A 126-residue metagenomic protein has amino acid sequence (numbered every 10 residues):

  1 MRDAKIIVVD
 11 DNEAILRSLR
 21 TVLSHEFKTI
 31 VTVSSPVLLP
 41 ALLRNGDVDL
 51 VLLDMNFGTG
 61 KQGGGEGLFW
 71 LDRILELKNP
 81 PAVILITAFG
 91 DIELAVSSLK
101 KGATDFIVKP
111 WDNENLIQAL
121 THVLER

Functional and structural regions predicted by a protein language model:
M1-I7, E13, R20, V37: Non-catalytic signal-transmission and effector/linker regions of two-component phosphorelay proteins
E13-V31: Two-component/phosphorelay signaling modules centered on CheY-like receiver
F27-V37, L42, Q62-G63: Short hydrophobic/Thr-rich beta-strand motif most characteristic of the beta2 strand and flanking loop of CheY-like
G46-L52, N56-F57: Active-site beta3 strand of CheY-like receiver
G60-N79, S97: Short amphipathic alpha-helix used as the core "switch/output" element in two-component signaling
E93, I107-L120: C-terminal output helix
